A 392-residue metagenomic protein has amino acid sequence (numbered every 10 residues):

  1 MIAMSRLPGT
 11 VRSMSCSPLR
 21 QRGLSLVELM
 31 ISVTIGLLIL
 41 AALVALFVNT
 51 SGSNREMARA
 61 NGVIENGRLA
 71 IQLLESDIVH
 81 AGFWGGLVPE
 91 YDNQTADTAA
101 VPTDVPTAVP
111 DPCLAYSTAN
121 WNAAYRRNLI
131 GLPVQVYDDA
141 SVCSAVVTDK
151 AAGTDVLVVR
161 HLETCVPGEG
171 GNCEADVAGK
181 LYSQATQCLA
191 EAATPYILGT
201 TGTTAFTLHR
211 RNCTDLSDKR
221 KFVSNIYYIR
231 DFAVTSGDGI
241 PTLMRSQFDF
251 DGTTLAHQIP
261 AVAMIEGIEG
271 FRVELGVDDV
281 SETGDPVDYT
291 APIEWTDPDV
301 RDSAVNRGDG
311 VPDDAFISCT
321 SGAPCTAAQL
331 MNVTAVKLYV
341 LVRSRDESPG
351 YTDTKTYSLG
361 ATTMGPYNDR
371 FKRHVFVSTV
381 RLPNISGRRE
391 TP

Functional and structural regions predicted by a protein language model:
M1-L19: N-terminal secretory signal peptides that target proteins for export/translocation
A3-R6, R22-V27, I31-E75, V79-F83 (+1 more regions): Aliphatic-rich helix starts adjacent to a transmembrane/signal segment
R12, S25, V48-T50, C213-L216 (+1 more regions): Intrinsically disordered, low-complexity segments enriched in polar/charged residues with Gly/Pro, especially when
L38, R343-S344: Amphipathic, heptad-repeat alpha-helices with coiled-coil/zipper character that mediate oligomerization and scaffolding
A70-A335, Y339, R345-K372, V377 (+1 more regions): N-terminal pilin/flagellin-like segments and related low-complexity appendage regions
